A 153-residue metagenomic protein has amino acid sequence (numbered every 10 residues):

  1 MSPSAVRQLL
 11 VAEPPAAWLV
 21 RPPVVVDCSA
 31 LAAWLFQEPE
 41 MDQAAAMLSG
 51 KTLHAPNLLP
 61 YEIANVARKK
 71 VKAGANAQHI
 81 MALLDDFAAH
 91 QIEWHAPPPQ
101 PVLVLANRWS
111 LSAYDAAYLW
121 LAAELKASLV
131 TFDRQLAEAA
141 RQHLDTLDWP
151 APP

Functional and structural regions predicted by a protein language model:
M1-P23, P56, L119-P153: Acidic, PIN/NYN-like endoribonuclease modules and their adjacent C-terminal/linker elements
S2-V6, D85, H90-Q135: Active-site neighborhoods of divalent-metal-dependent phosphate/nucleic-acid chemistry enzymes
V11, A16-T52: N-terminal leader/targeting helix
V25-V26, D42-K72, Q91-A96: PIN/NYN-family metal-dependent endoribonuclease catalytic core
S29, E38, N57, P99-Q100 (+1 more regions): Alpha-helix N-cap/helix-start capping motif
S29, Y61-A64, Q100, L119: Non-catalytic, well-ordered alpha-helical scaffold segments
E40-A44, L59, H79-L83, P98 (+1 more regions): Amphipathic alpha-helical interface surfaces
G74-Q78: Helix-adjacent hinge/juxtasegments
